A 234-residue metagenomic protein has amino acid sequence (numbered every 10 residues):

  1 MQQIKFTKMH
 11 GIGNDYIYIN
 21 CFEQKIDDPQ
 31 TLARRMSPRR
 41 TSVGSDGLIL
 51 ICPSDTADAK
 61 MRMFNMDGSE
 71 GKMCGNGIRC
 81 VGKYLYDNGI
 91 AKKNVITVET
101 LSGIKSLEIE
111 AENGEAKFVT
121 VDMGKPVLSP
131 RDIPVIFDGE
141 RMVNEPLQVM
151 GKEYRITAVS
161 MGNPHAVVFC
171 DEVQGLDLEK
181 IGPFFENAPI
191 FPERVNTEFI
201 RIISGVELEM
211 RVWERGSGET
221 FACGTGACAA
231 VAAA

Functional and structural regions predicted by a protein language model:
M1-E115, A166-A234: A glycine-rich beta-to-alpha transition motif near the start of alpha/beta enzyme domains, typified by
T100-C170, Q174: ATP-dependent small-molecule kinase catalytic core of the GHMP/sugar-kinase superfamily and closely related
